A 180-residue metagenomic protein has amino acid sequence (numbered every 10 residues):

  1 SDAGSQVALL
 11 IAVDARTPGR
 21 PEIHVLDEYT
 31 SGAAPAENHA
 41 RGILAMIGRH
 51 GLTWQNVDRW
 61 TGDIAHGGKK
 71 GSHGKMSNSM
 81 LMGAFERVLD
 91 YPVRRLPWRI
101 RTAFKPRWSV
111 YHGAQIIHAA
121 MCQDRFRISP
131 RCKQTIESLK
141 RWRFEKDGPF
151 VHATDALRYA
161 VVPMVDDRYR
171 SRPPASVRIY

Functional and structural regions predicted by a protein language model:
S1-D14: Gly/Thr-rich phosphate-binding beta-strand-loop-beta motif of the actin/hexokinase/Hsp70
V7, K70, V162: Active-site-proximal flexible loops/turns
T17-V151, D167-S171, A175-Y180: Mg2+-dependent endonuclease catalytic cores in nucleic-acid-processing enzymes, primarily RNase H-like
A160-R168: Short, hydrophobic alpha-helical segments
